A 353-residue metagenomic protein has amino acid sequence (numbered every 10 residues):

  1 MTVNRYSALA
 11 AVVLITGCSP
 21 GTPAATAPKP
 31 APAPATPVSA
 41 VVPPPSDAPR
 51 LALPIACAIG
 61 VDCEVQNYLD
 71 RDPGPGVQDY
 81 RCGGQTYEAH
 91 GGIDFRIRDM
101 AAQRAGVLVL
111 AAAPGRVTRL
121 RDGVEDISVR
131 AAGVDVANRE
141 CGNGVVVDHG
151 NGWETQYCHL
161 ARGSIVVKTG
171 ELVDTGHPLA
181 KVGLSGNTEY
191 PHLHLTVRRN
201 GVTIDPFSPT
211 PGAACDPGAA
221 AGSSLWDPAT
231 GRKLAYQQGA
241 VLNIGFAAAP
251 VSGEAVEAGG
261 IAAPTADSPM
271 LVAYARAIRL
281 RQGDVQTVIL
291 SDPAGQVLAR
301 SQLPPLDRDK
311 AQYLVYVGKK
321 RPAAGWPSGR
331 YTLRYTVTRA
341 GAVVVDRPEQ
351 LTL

Functional and structural regions predicted by a protein language model:
S19-G21: Bacterial signal peptide processing site
A40-G74, D135-A137, K168-E171, T196-Y274 (+2 more regions): Acidic, glycine-rich catalytic/binding loops that coordinate metals and/or anionic ligands
D72-A111, L120-A137, P250-S268: Short glycine/threonine/proline-enriched tight-turn/helix- or strand-capping micro-motif at secondary-structure
R104-G106, A112-R162, V197, Q286: Zn2+-dependent peptidoglycan hydrolase active-site motif and core
L108-R119, V166-K181: Short, well-structured beta-strand-loop connectors
L298-D309: Solvent-exposed serine/threonine-rich low-complexity stretches and specific carbohydrate-binding patches
D307-R321: Aromatic sugar-binding surface patches on proteins that engage polysaccharides or sugar-phosphate polymers
P327-T338: A short tyrosine-centered beta-strand micro-motif
